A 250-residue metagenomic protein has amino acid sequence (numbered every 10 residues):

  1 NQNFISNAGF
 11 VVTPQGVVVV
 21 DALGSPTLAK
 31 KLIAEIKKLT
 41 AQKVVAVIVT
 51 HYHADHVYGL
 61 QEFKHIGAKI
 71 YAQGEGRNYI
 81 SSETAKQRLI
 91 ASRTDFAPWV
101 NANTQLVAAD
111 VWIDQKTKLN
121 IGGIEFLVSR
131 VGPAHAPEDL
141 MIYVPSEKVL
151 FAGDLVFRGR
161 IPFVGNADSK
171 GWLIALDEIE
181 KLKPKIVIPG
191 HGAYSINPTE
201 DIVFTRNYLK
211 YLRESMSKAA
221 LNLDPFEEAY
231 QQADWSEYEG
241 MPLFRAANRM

Functional and structural regions predicted by a protein language model:
N1-E35, L140-A152: Conserved beta-strand hairpin/beta-sheet module of binuclear metal-dependent hydrolase folds, prominently
I5, P26-T27, Y52-Y58, R77-S81 (+3 more regions): Active-site environment of divalent metal-dependent phosphoester hydrolases
F10-V18, P26-A72: Active-site metal-binding motif and surrounding structural segment of the metallo-beta-lactamase
V20-A22, V45-H53, Y71-G74, V131 (+2 more regions): Active-site neighborhood of phospho(di)ester-bond hydrolases with catalytic His/Asp-centered motifs
V57-I66, P198-I202, E239-G240: Metal-dependent catalytic neighborhoods of phosphoester/phosphodiester hydrolases
R77-V131, P137, P145-S146, L176 (+1 more regions): Metallo-beta-lactamase
Y143, V149, K170-E228: Divalent-metal (often Zn2+) His-rich catalytic cores of metallo-beta-lactamase-fold enzymes
L221-M250: C-terminal regulatory/interaction regions
